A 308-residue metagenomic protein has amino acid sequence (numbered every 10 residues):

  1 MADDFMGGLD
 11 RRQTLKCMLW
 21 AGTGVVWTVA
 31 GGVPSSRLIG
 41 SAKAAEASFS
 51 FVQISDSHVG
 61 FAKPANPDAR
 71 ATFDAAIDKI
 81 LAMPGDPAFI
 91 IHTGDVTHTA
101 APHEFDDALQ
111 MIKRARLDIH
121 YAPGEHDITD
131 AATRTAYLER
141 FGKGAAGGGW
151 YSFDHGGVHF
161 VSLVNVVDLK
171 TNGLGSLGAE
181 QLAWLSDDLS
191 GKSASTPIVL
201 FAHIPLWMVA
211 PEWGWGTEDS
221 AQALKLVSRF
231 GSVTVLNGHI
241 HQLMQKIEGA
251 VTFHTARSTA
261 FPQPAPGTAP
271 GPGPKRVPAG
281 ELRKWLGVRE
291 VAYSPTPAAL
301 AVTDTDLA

Functional and structural regions predicted by a protein language model:
M1-Q13, S36: N-terminal secretory signal peptides
M18-T23: Sec-dependent signal peptide hydrophobic core
G24, S36-D106, G148: N-terminal active-site segment of His-dependent metallophosphoesterases
I54-S55, I90-G94, H120-E125, F201-A202 (+2 more regions): Active-site neighborhood of phospho(di)ester-bond hydrolases with catalytic His/Asp-centered motifs
V59, T97-H98, D127, L206 (+1 more regions): Short active-site segment of divalent metal-dependent hydrolases/proteases that encodes the spacing between
A62-K63, V96, V166-L177, W207-E212: Surface-exposed cleft-lining segments at the edges of enzyme active sites
A101-P197, D219-T234, K246-F261, A265-T303: Extended active-site neighborhood of metal-dependent phosphoesterases/phosphodiesterases
A194-V209: Short acidic, glycine-rich surface-loop motifs adjacent to enzyme active sites
